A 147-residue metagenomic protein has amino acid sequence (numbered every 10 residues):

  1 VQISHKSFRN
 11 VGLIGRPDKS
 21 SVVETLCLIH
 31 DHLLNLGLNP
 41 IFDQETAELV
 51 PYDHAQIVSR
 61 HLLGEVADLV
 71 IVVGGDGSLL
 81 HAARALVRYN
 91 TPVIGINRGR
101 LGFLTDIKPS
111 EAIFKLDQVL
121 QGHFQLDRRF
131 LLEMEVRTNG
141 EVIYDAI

Functional and structural regions predicted by a protein language model:
Q2-D18: Generic N-terminal amphipathic, Lys/Arg-enriched alpha-helix
V22-V23, G77-A83: Short glycine/serine/threonine-rich phosphate/pyrophosphate-binding segments that cradle anionic phosphate groups
G37-E45: Short internal beta-strands
N39, N90-P92: Proline-centered loop/turn at the N-terminus of a beta-strand
Q56-A67: Short acidic low-complexity segments
D76-S78, G99-L101: Short glycine-rich anion-binding loops that position phosphate/pyrophosphate groups of nucleotides and phosphorylated
F103-I147: Catalytic core of DAGKc-family lipid kinases
